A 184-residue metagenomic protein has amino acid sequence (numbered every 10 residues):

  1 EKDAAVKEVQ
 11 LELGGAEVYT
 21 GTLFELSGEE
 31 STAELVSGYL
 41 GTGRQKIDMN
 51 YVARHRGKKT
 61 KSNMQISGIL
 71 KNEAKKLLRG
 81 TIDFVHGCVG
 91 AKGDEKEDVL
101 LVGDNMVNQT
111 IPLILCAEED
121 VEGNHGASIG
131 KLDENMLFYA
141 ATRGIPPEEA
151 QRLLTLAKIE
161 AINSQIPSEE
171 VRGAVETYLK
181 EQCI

Functional and structural regions predicted by a protein language model:
E1-F138, T142-I145, I166, E170-I184: Conserved beta-strand/loop scaffold segments within soluble protein domains that form the structured core and edges
Y139-G144, E149-E160: Extended amphipathic alpha-helical segments enriched in small hydrophobics
